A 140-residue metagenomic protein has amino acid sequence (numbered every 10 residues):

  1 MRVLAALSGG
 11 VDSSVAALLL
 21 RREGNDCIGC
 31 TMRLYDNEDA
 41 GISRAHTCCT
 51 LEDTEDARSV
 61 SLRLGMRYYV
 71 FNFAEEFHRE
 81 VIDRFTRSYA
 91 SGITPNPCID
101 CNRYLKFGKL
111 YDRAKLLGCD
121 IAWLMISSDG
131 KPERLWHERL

Functional and structural regions predicted by a protein language model:
M1-L140: ATP-dependent adenylation/nucleotidyltransferase module used to activate substrates
